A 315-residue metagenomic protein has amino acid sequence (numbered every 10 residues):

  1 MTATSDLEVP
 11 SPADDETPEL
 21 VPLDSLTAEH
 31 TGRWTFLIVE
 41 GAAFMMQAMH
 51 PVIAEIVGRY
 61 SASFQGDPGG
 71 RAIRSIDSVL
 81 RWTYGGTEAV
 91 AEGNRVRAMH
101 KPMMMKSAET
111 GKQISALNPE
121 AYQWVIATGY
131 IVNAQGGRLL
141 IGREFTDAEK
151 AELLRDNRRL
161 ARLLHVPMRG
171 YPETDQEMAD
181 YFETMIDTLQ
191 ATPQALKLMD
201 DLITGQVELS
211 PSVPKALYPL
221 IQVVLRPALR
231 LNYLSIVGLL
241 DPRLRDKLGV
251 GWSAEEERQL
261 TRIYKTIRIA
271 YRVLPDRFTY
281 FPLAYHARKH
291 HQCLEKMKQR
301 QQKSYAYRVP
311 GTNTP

Functional and structural regions predicted by a protein language model:
M1-P315: Mature, function-bearing regions of proteins
